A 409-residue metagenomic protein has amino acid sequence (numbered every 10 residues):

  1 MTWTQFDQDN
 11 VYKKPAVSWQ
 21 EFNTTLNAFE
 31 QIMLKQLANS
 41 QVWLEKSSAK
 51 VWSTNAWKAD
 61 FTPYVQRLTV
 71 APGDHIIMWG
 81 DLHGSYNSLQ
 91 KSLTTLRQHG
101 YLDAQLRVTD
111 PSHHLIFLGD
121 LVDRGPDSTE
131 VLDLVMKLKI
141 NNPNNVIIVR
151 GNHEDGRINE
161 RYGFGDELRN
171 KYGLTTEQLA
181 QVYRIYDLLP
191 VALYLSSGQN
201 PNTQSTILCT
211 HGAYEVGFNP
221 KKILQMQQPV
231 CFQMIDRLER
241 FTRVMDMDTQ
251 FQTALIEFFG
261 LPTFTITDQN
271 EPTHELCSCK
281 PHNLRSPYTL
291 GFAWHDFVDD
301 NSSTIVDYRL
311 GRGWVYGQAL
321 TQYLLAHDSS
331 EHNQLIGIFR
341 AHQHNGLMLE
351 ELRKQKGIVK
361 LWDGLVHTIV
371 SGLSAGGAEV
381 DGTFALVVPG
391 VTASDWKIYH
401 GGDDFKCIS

Functional and structural regions predicted by a protein language model:
M1-S409: Feature recognizes metal-dependent phosphohydrolase scaffolds
